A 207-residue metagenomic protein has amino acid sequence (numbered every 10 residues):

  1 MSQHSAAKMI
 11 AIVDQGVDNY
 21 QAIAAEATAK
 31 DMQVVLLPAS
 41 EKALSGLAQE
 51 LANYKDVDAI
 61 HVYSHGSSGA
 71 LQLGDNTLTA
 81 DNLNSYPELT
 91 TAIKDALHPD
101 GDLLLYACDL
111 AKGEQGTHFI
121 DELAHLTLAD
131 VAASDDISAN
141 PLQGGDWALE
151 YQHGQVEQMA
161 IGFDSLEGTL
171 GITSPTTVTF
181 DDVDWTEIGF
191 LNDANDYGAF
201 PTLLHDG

Functional and structural regions predicted by a protein language model:
M1-A6, G168-V178: Low-complexity, Pro/Thr/Ser/Gly/Ala-rich linker/spacer regions in secreted, extracellular modular proteins
M1-Q3, A22-A24, S45-N53, Q72-G74 (+2 more regions): Short, T/G/N/S-enriched strand-turn elements that build extracellular solenoid repeat scaffolds
S2-L44, E50: A domain-level signal for caspase-like cysteine endopeptidase catalytic cores and their zymogen-processing architecture
G16-Y20, E41-K42, S67-A70, D109-G113 (+1 more regions): Short acidic, S/G/P-rich loop/turn micro-motifs used as interaction or catalytic elements
Q21-A29, Q115-E122, D193: Short, aromatic/basic amphipathic alpha-helical patches
A59-L142: Catalytic cores of nucleophile-dependent amide-cleaving enzymes
A133-S174: Caspase-like cysteine protease fold
P175-G207: N-terminal targeting leaders for non-cytosolic proteins
